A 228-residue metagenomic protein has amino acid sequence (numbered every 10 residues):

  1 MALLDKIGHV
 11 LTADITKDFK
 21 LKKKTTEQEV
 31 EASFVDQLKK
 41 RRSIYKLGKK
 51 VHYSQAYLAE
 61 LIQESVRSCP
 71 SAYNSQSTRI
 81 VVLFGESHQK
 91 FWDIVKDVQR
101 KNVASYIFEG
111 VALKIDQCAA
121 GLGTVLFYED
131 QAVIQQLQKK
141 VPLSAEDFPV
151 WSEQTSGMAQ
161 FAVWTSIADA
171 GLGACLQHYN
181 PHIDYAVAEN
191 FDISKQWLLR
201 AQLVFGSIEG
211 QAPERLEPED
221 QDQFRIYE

Functional and structural regions predicted by a protein language model:
M1-G123, E228: N-terminal amphipathic, basic helical "cap/leader" segment at the start of enzyme domains
E64-V66, Q131, Q138-E189: Small-aliphatic-rich amphipathic alpha-helix that forms the alpha element of a beta-alpha
V82-F84, E129, S207: A general secondary-structure junction signal
K90-W92, V133-L137: Short acidic/glycine-rich loop or secondary-structure boundary segments that cap or lie
R100, I115-Q117, F191-R215: A glycine-rich helix N-cap at a beta->alpha junction
G121, L198-L199, D220: A generic structural signal for well-ordered coil/turn residues at beta-strand boundaries that shape enzyme active-site
G121-A132: Active-site-adjacent structural patch at catalytic or cofactor/ligand-binding sites
E214-E228: Phosphate/diphosphate-binding glycine-rich loops and adjacent basic-rich segments that engage nucleotide
